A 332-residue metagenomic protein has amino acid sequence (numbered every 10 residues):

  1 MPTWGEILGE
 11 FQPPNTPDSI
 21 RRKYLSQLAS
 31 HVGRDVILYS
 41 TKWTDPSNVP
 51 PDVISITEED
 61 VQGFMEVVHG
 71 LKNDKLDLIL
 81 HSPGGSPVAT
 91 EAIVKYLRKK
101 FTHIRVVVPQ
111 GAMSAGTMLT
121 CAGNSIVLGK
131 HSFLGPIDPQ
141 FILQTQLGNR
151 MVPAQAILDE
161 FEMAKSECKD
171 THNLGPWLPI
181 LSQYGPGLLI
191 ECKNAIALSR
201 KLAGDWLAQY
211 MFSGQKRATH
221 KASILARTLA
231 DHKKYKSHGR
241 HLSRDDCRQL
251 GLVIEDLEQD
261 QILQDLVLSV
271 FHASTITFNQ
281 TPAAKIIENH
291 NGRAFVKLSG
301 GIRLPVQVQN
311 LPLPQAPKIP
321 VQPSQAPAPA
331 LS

Functional and structural regions predicted by a protein language model:
M1-S332: Terminal-region recognition feature
